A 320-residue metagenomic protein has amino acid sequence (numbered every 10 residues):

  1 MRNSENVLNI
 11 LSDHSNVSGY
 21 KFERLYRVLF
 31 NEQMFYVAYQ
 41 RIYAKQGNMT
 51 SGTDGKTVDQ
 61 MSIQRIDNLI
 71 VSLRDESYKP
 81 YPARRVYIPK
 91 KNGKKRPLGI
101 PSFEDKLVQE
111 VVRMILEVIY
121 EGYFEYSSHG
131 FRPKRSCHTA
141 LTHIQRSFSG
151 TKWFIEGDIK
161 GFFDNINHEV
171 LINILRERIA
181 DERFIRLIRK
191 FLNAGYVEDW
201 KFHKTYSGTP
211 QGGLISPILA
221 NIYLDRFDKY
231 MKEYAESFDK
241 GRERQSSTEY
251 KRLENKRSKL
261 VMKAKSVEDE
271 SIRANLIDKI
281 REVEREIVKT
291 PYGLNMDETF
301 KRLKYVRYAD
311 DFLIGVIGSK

Functional and structural regions predicted by a protein language model:
M1-K320: Non-catalytic terminal/accessory segments
